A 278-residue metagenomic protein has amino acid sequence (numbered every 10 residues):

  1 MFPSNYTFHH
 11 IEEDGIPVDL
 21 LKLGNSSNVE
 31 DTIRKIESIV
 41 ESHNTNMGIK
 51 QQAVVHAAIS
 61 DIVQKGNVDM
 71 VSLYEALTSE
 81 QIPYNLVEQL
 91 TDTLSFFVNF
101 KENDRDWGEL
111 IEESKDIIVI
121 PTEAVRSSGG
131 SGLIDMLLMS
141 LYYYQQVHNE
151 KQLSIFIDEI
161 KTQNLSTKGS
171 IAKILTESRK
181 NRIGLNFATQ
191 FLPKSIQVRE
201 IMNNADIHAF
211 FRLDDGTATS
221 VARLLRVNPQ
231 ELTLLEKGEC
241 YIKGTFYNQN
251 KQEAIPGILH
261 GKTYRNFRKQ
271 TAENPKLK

Functional and structural regions predicted by a protein language model:
M1-I183, I196-R199, E231-L234, C240-K251: P-loop NTPase motor domains
G15, L192, D215: Residue-level detector of flexible, active-site-proximal loop/helix-junction positions within diverse enzyme catalytic
K50, S195-K278: P-loop NTPase motor core of the ASCE superfamily
I171, T176, T189, N203-D206 (+1 more regions): A structural preference for long, well-packed, hydrophobic secondary-structure segments
K180-I183, A188-K194, R212: Conserved H-loop
